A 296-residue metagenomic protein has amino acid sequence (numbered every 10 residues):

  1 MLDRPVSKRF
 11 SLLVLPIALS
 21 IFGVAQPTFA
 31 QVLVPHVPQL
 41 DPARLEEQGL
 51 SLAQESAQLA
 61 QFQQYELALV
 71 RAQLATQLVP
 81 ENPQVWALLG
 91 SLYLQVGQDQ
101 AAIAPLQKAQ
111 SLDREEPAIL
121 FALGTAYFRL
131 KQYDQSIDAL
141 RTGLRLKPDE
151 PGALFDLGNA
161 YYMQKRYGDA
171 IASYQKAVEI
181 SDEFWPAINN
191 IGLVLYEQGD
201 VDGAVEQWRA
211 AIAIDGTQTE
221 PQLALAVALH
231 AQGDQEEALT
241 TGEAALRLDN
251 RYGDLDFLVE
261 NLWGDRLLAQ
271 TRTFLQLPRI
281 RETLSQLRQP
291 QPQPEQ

Functional and structural regions predicted by a protein language model:
Q31-A43, A244-Q296: Terminal, low-structured helical/coil segments at or just beyond the last alpha-helical repeat
P42, G49, P83-Q84, P117-A118 (+4 more regions): Helix-start (N-cap) detector for alpha-helical repeat units in TPR-like alpha-solenoids, especially tetratricopeptide
L45-Q84, L88-Q98, T125, R129 (+1 more regions): Alpha-helical segment of the N-proximal tetratricopeptide repeat
Q61-F62, Q95-V96, R129-L130, L146 (+3 more regions): Register position in tetratricopeptide repeats
L78, L112-D113, L146, I180-S181 (+2 more regions): Structural marker of alpha-solenoid helical repeat scaffolds
R209, A213, T219, L223-D254 (+1 more regions): TPR/TPR-like (Sel1-like) alpha-helical repeat modules
